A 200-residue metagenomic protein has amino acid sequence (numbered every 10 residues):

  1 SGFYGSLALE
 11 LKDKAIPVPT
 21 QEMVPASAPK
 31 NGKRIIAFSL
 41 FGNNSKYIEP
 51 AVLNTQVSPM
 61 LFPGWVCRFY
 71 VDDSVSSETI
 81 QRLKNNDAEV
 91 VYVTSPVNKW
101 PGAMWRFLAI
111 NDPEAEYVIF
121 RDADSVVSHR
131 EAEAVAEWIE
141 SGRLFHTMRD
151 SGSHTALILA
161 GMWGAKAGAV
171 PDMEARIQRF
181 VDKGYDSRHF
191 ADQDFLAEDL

Functional and structural regions predicted by a protein language model:
G2-S95: N-terminal anchoring/stem segment of glycosyltransferases
G42-K46, S125-V126, V170: Short acidic, S/G/P-rich loop/turn micro-motifs used as interaction or catalytic elements
S95, A115, A123-S125: Short acidic donor-binding/metal-coordinating loop in glycosyltransferase active sites
V97-W105: A short, glycine-/small-residue-rich helix N-cap motif at loop->alpha-helix starts within glycosyltransferase
A109, F145-T147, M162-G164, F195: Conserved hydrophobic/aromatic beta-strand scaffold that supports enzyme active sites
V118: Short aromatic/hydrophobic "clamp" motif used to bind/position activated sugar donors
V127-I158: Conserved donor-nucleotide/metal-binding helix-loop-beta segment in metal-dependent transferases, i.e., the alpha-helix
S153-T155, A165-L200: Catalytic core and acceptor-binding pocket of nucleotide-sugar-dependent glycosyltransferases
